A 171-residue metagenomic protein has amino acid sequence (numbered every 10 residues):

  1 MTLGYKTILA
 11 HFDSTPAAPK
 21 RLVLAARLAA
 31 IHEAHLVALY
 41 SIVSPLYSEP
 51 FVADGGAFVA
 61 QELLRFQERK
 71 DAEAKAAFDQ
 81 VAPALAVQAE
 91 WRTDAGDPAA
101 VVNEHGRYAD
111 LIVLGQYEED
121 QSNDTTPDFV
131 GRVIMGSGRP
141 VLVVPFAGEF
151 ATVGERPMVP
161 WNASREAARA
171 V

Functional and structural regions predicted by a protein language model:
M1-F58, G136, G148-E149, V153-V171: Small/aliphatic-rich secondary-structure junction motif
M1-L3, V43-L46, L64, D79-I112: Structural beta-alpha unit
G4, A18, L22-I31, A99-F150: Gly/Ser-rich helix-loop-strand patches that form or flank binding pockets for ribonucleotide-derived cofactors
A18, D71, D94-A95, S122-N123 (+1 more regions): A conditional alpha-helix N-cap/helix-loop micro-motif detector
V37-L39, E90-D94, L142: General small-molecule cofactor/ligand-binding pocket signal
F58-E73: A short acidic, glycine-rich active-site loop that binds or catalyzes chemistry on phosphate/adenosine moieties
A86, L114-Q116, G154-E155: Acidic/polar active-site rim loop that often engages polyanionic ligands
